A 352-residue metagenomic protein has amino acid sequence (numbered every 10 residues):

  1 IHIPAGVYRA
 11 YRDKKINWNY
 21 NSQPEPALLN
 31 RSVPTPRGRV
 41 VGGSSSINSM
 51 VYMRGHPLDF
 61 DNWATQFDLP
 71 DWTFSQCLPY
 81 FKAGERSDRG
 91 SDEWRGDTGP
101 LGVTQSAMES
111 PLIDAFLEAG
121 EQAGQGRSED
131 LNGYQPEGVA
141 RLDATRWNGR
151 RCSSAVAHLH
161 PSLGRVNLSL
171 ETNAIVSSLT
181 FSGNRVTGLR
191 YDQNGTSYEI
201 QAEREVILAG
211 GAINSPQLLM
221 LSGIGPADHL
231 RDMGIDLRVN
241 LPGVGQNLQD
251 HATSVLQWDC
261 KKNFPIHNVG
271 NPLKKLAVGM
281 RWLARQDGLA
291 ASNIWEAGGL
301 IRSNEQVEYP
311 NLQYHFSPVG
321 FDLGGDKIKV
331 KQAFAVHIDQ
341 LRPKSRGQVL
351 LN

Functional and structural regions predicted by a protein language model:
I1-A83, N240-L241, H251-C260: N-terminal glycine-rich phosphate/pyrophosphate-binding loop and immediately adjacent elements
I1-P4, L179, G188-R281, G288-L289: Glycine-rich loop(s) and the adjacent beta-strand/alpha-helix scaffold that form part
T65-V186, V255-G279: Conserved redox-cofactor binding core of oxidoreductases
S128, S169-E171, D236-N240, H315: General small-molecule cofactor/ligand-binding pocket signal
N184-R190, A333: Short, hydrophobic/aromatic-rich segments at coil-to-beta transitions
R185, N194-Y198, E308, S345: Short acidic/polar mixed-charge low-complexity motifs
Q257-N352: FAD cofactor-binding and catalytic pocket of flavoenzymes
